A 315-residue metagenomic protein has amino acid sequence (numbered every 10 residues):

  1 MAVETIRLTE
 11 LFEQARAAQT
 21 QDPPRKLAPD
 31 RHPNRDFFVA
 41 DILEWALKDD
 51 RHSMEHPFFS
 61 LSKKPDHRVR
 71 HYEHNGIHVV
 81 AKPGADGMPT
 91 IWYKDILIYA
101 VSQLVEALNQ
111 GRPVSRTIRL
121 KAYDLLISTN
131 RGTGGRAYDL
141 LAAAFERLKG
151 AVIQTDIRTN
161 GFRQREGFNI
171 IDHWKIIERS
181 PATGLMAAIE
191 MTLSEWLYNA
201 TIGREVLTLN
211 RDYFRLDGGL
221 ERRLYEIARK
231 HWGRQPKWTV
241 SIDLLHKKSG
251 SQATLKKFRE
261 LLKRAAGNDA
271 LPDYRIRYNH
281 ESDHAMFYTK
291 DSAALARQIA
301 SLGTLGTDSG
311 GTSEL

Functional and structural regions predicted by a protein language model:
M1-L315: Charged, alpha-helix-forming regions
